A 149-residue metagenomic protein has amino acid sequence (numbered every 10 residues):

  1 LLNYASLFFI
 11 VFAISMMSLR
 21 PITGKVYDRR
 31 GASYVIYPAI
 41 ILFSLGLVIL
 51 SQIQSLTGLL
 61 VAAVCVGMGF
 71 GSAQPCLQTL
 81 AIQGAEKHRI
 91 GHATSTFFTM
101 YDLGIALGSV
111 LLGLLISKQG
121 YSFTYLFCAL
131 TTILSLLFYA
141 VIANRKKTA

Functional and structural regions predicted by a protein language model:
L1-I14, H92: Loop-to-transmembrane helix entry
A13-P21, I105-A106: Residue-level signature of mid-helix packing/kink "hotspots" within the transmembrane helices of 12-pass Major
S18-A32, I116-S117: Helix-to-loop junctions at the C-terminal end of transmembrane segments in multipass secondary transporters
Y34-I49, A129: Structural signature of the two symmetry-related core transmembrane helices
S51-A62: Helix-loop junctions at membrane interfaces in 12-TM secondary transporters
S72, A129-A149: Multi-pass alpha-helical transporter architecture, strongest for 12-TM Major Facilitator/SLC carriers used
S72-A85: Intracellular juxtamembrane helix-capping segments at the cytosolic ends of symmetry-related transmembrane helices
L114-T132: A membrane-interface helix-boundary motif in multi-pass transporters
